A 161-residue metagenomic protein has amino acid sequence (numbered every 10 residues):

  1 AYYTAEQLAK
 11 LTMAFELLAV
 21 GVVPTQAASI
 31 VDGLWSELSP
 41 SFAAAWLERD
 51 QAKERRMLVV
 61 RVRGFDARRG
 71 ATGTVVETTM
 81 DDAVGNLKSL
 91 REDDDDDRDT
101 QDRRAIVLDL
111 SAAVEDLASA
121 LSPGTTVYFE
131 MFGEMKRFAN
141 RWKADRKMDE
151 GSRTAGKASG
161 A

Functional and structural regions predicted by a protein language model:
Y2-A161: Arg/Lys-rich, alpha-helical DNA-contact motif
